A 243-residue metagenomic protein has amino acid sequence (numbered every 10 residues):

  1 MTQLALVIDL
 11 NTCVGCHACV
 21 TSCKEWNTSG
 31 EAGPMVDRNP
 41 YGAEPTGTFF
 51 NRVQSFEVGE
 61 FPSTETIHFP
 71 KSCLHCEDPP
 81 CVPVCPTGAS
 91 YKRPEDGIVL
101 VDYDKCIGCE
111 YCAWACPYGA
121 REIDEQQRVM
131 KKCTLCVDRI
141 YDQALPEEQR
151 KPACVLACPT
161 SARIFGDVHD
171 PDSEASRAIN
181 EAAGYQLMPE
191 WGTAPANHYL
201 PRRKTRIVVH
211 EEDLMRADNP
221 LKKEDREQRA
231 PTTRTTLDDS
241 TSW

Functional and structural regions predicted by a protein language model:
M1-W243: Non-ligating segments of multi-cofactor redox enzymes
